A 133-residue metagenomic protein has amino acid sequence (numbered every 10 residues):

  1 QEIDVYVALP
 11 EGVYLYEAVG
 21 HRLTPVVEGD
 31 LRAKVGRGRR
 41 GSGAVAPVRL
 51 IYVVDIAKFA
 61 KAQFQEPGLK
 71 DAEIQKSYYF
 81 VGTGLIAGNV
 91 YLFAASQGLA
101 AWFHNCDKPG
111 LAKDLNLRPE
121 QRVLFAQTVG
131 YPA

Functional and structural regions predicted by a protein language model:
Q1-A133: Acidic, surface-exposed loops and disordered segments
